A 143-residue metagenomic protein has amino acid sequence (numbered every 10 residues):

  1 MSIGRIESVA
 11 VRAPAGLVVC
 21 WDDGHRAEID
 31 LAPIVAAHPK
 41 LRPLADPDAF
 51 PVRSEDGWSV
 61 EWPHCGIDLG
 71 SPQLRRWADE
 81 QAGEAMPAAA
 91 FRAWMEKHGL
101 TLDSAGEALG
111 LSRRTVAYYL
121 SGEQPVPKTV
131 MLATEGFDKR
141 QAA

Functional and structural regions predicted by a protein language model:
M1-A143: Motif-centric detector for short Cys/His coordination patterns
